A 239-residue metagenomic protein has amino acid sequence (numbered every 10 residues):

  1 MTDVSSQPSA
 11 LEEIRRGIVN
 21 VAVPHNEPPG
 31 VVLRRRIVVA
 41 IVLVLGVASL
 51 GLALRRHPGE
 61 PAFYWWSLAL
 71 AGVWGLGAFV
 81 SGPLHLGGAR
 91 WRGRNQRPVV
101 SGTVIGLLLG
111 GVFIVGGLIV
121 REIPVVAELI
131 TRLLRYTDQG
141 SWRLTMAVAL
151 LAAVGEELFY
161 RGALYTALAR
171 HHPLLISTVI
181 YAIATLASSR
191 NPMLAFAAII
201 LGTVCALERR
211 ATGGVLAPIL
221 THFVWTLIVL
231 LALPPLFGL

Functional and structural regions predicted by a protein language model:
M1-Q96, I114, N191, L227-L239: N-terminal, membrane-interfacial amphipathic/helix-forming hydrophobic leader that caps and precedes the first
R15-R16, R34-R36, R55-R56, R90-R97 (+8 more regions): Arginine residue identity/basic-tract feature
V21, L45-A48, T137-L239: Transmembrane helix-loop-helix hairpins at the membrane interface of multi-pass integral membrane proteins
R35-A40, F63-S67, R94-G102, G106 (+4 more regions): Residue-level signature of transmembrane alpha-helical entry/exit and packing/kink sites in multi-pass membrane
V39-L43, V99, F113, V126-L129 (+3 more regions): Short acidic/polar alpha-helix capping motifs at helix-coil junctions
G59-A62, L70, L109, E156 (+1 more regions): A general marker of short, structured functional hotspots
E60-L68, E128-R135, L194-C205: Non-cytosolic membrane-interface motifs at loop->transmembrane helix junctions
H85-A152, L239: Juxtamembrane helix-loop-helix connectors linking adjacent transmembrane helices in multi-pass membrane enzymes
